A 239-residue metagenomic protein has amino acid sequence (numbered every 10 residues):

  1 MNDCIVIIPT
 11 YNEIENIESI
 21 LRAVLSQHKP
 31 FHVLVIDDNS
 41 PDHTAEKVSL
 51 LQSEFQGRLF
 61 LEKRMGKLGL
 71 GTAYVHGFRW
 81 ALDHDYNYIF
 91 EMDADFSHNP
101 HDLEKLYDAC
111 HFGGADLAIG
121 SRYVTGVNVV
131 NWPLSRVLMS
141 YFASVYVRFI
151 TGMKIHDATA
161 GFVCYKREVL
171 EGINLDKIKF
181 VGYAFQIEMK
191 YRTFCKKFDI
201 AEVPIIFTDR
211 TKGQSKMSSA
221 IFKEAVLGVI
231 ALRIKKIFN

Functional and structural regions predicted by a protein language model:
M1-C4, G152, D176-N239: Hydrophobic helical membrane-anchoring modules
N2-C4, L25-V35, H43, G57-L59: Short loop->beta transition adjacent to catalytic acidic/histidine clusters or analogous donor-positioning motifs
I8, L21, P30-S40, E62-K63 (+1 more regions): Short beta-strand/loop segment that forms part of the nucleotide-sugar
N12-S26: Short, well-formed alpha-helical segments that are part of the catalytic scaffolds of diverse glycosyltransferases
E15-S19, D42-L51: Acidic helix N-cap motif at the loop->helix transition within catalytic regions of sugar-transfer enzymes
D37-E46, F96: A conserved acidic beta->alpha catalytic loop
E62-D83, Y88, P100-Y183, R210-L227: Acceptor/aglycone-binding surface of glycosyltransferases and processive sugar-polymer synthases
